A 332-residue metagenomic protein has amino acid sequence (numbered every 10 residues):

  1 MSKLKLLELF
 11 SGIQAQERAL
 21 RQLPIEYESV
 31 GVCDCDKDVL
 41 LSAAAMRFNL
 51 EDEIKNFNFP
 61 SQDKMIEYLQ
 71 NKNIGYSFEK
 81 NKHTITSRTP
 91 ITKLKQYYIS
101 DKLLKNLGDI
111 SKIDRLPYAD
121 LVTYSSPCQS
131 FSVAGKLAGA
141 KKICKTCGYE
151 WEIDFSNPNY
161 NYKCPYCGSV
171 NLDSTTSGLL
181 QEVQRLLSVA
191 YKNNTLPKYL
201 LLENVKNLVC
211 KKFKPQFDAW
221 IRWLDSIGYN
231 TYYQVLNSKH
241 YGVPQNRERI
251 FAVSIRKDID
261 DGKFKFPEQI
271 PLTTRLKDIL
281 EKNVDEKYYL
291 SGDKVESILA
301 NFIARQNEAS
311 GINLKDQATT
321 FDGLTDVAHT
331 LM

Functional and structural regions predicted by a protein language model:
M1: A short, basic/flexible loop-to-alpha-helix module at the beginning of a structural domain
L4: Nucleotide donor/acceptor-binding cores
E8: Class I SAM-dependent methyltransferase core
G12, V122: Conserved S/T- and glycine-rich ATP-binding loop of Class I adenylate-forming
I13-R18: Glycine-rich SAM-binding Motif I of class I
L20-E26, A45-F48, G135-G139, K214-F217: Short, glycine/charged-enriched secondary-structure capping and boundary segments
Q22-D114: Glycine-rich phosphate-binding loop and adjoining beta1-alpha1-beta2 segment of Rossmann-like nucleotide-binding folds
S87, K102, I110-L121, C128-M332: Class I S-adenosyl-L-methionine
